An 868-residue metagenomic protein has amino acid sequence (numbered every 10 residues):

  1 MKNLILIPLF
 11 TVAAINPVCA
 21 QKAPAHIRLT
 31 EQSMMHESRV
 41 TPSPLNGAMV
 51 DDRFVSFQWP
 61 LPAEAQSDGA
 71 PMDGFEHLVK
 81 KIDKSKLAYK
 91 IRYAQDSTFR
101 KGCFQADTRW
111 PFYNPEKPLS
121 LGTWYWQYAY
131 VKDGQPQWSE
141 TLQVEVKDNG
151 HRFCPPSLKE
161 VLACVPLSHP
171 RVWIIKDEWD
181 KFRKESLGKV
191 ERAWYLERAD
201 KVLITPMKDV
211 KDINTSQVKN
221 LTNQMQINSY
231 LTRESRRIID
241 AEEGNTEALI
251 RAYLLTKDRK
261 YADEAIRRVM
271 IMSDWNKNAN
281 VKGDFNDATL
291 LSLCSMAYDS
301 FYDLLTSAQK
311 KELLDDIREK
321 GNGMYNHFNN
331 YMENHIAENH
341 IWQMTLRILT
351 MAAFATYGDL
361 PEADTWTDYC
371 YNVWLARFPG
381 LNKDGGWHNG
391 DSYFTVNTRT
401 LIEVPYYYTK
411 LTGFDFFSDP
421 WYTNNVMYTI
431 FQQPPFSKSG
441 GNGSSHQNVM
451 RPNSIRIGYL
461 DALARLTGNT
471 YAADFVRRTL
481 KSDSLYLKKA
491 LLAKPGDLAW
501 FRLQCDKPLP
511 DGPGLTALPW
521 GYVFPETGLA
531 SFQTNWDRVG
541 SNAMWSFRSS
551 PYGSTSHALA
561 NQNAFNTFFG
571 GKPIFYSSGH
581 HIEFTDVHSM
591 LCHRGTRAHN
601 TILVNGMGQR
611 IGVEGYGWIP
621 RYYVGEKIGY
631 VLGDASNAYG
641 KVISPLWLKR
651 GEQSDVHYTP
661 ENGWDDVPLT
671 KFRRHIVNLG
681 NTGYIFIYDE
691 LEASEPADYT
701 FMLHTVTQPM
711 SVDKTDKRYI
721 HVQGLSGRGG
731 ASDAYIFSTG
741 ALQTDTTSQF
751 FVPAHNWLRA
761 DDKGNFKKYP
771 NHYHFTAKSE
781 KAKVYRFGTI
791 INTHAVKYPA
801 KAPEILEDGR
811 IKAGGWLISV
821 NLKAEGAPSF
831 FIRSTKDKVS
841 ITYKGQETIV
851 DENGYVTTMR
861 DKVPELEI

Functional and structural regions predicted by a protein language model:
A23-F75: Pro/Thr/Ser/Gly-rich low-complexity, intrinsically disordered linker/stalk tracts
H26, V144-I174, V712-D713: Low-complexity, Pro/Ser/Thr- and charge-rich linker/hinge segments at domain boundaries
G69, D73-L121: Recognizes extended acidic, P/S/T-rich segments that occur within or adjacent to Ig-like beta-sandwich modules
D133-N149: Extracellular fibronectin type III
Y195, I227-K438, S445: Aromatic-lined, polymer-binding surfaces characteristic of secreted/periplasmic polysaccharide-degrading enzymes
T356, V396-I574, E780-R786, P803-I868: Carbohydrate-active enzyme catalytic cores, enriched for enzymes that act on polyanionic acidic polysaccharides
H581-I868: CBM-like, beta-strand-rich accessory domains located in the C-terminal region of large, secreted polysaccharide-active
